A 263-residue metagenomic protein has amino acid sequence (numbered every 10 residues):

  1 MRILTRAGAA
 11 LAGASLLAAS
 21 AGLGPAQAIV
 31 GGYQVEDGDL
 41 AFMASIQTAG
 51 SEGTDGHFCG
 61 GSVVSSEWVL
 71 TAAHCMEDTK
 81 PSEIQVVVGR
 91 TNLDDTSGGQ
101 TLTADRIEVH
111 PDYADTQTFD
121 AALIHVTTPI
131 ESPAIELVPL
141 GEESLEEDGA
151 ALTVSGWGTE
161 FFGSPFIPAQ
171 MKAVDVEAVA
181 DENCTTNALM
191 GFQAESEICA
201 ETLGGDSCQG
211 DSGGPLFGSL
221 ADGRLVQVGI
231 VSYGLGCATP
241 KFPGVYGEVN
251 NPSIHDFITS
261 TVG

Functional and structural regions predicted by a protein language model:
M1-A28: Secretory targeting and sorting signals
R2-R6, L23, A44, S62-M76 (+4 more regions): C-terminal subregion of chymotrypsin/trypsin-like serine protease catalytic domains
Q27-S51: N-terminal activation segment of mature serine protease catalytic domains
V30-G38, Q85-S132, E143: Conserved catalytic-core segment of clan PA serine endopeptidases
M43, A49-S66: A conserved glycine-rich beta-strand in the N-terminal activation segment of trypsin-fold
A49-S51, H74-D78, G89-D94, D112 (+7 more regions): Acidic glycine-/aspartate-rich tracts in secreted/extracellular proteins
C59-S62, D206, G213-P215: Beta-propeller and closely related beta-sheet repeat lectin domains
Q100-T101, Q117-L203, N251-I258: Chymotrypsin/trypsin-fold serine protease catalytic domain
